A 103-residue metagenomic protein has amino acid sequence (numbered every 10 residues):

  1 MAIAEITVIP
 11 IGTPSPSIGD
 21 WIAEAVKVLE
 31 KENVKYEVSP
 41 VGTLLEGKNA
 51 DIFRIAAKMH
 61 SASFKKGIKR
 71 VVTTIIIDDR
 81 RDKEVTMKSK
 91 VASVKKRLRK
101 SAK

Functional and structural regions predicted by a protein language model:
M1-K103: Charge-rich, low-complexity N-terminal segments
